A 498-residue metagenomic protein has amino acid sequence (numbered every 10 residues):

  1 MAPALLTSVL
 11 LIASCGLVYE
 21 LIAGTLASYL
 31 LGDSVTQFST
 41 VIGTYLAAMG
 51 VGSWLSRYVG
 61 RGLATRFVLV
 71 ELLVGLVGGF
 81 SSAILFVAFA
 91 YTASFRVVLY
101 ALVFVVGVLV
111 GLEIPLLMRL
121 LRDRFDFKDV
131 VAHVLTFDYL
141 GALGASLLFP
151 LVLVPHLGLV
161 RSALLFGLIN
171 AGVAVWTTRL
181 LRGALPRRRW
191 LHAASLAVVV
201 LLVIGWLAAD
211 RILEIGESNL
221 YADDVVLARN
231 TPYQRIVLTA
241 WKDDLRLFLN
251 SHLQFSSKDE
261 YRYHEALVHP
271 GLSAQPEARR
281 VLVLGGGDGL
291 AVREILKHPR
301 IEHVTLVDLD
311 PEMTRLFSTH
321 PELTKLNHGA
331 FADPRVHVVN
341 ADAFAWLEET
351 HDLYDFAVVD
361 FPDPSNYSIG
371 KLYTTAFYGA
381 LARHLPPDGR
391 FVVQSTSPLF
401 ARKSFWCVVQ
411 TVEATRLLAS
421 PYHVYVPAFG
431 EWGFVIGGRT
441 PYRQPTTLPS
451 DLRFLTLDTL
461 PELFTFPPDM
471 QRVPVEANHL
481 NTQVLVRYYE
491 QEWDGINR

Functional and structural regions predicted by a protein language model:
M1-A228, P232-L323, H328-P427, W432-P441 (+1 more regions): Alpha-helical transmembrane segments of multi-pass membrane proteins
T440-R498: SAM/dcSAM-binding transferase cores
